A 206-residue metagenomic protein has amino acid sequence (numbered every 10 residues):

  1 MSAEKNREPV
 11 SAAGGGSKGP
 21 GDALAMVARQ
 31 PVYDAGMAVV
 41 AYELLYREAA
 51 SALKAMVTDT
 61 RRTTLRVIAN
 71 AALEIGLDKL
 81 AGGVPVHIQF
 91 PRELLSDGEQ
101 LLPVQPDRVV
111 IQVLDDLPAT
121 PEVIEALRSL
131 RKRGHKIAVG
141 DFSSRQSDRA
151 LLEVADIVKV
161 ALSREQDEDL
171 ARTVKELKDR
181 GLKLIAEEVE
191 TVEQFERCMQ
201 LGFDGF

Functional and structural regions predicted by a protein language model:
S2-R108, D115-P118, E122-E125, S129: Bacterial c-di-GMP phosphodiesterase EAL domain
P103-F206: The catalytic core of metal-dependent phosphodiesterases that act on cyclic dinucleotides
